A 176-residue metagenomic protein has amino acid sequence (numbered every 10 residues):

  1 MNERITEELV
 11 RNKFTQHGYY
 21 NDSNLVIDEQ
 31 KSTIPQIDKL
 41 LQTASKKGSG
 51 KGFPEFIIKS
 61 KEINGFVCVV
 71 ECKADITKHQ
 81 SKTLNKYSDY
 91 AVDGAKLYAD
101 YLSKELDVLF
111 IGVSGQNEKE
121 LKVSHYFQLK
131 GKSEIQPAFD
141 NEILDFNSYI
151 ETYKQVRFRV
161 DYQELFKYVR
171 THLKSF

Functional and structural regions predicted by a protein language model:
M1-G18: Nuclease catalytic cores
N2-E7, S49, Y87-A91: Phosphate/oxyanion-binding active-site loops and adjacent basic polyanion-contact surfaces
L9, K13, F53-E55, G94-Y98: Alpha-helical scaffold elements adjacent to nucleotide-binding pockets in ATP/GTP-utilizing enzyme cores
L9, Q30-K31, I37, Y87-D89: Alpha-helical interaction segments
T15, Y19-Y20, A99-S103: A general structural signal for alpha-helical elements within enzymatic catalytic domains
N21-D22, V108: Hydrophobic anchor at the start of a short beta-strand that flanks the dinucleotide cofactor-binding loop
S23-G65: Active-site metal-binding core of divalent-cation-utilizing nuclease and nuclease-like domains
K59-Y90, G94-F176: Charged, often flexible domain-edge or linker segments that flank or initiate folded functional domains
